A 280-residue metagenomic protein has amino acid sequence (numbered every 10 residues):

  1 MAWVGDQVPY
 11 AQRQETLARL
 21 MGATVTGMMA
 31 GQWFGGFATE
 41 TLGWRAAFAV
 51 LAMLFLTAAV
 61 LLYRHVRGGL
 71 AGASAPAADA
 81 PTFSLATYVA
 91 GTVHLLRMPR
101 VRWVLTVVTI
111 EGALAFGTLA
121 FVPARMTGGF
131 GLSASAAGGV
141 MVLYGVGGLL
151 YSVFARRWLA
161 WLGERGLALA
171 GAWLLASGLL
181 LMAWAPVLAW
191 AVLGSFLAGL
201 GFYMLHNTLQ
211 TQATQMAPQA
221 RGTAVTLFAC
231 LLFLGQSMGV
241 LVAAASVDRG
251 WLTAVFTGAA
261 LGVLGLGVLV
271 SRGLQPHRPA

Functional and structural regions predicted by a protein language model:
M1-T24: Cytoplasmic helix-loop-helix junction between adjacent transmembrane helices in 12-TM secondary transporters
M1-V8, M204-A217: Intracellular juxtamembrane helix-capping segments at the cytosolic ends of symmetry-related transmembrane helices
A52-A75, L269-G273: C-terminal membrane-cytosol helix-exit motif in multi-pass small-molecule transporters
R67-V104: Juxtamembrane intracellular "pre-TM" segments in multi-pass secondary transporters
V101-V142: Extracytoplasmic gate region of multi-pass secondary transporters
Y151-G163, V247: Helix-to-loop junctions at the C-terminal end of transmembrane segments in multipass secondary transporters
R165-L209: C-terminal transmembrane helical hairpin of 12-TM major facilitator-type secondary transporters
M216-G250: A late C-terminal transmembrane helix in Major Facilitator Superfamily
